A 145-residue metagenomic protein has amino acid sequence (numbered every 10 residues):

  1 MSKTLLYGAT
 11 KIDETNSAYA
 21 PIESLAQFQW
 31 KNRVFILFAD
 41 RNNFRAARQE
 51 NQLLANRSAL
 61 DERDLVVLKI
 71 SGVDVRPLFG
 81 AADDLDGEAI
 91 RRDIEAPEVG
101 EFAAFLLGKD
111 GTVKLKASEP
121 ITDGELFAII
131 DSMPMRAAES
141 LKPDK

Functional and structural regions predicted by a protein language model:
M1-K145: Non-catalytic interaction/Regulatory regions outside core domains
